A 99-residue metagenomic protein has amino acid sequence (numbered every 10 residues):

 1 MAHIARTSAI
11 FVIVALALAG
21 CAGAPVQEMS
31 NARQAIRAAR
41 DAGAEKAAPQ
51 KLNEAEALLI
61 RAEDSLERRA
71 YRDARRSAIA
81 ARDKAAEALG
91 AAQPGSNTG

Functional and structural regions predicted by a protein language model:
M1-F11: Bacterial N-terminal signal peptides that target proteins for export
A17-G20: C-terminal motif of bacterial Sec signal peptides marking the signal peptidase cleavage site
A22-I60: Amphipathic, heptad-repeat alpha-helical segments
Q27-S30, Q34, A57, D64 (+3 more regions): Extended, non-transmembrane alpha-helical coiled-coils
A39, G43-K46, A62-A70, A88 (+1 more regions): Secondary-structure edge/capping motif, primarily at the C-terminal ends of alpha-helices and the immediately following
R82-G99: Short, charge-rich amphipathic alpha-helical segments embedded in non-transmembrane helical bundles/solenoids
